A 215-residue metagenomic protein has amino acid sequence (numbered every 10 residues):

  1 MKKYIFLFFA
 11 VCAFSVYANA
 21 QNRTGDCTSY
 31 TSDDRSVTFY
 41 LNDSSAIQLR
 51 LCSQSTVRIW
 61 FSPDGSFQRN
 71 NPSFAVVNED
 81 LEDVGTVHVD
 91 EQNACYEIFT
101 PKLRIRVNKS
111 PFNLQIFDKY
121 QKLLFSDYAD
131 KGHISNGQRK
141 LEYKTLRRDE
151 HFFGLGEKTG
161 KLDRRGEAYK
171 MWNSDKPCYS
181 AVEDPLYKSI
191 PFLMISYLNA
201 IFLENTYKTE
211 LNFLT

Functional and structural regions predicted by a protein language model:
Y4-A13: Sec-dependent N-terminal signal peptides
A13-N19: C-terminal segment of classical bacterial N-terminal signal peptides
N19-T215: N-terminal accessory segment at the very beginning of proteins
